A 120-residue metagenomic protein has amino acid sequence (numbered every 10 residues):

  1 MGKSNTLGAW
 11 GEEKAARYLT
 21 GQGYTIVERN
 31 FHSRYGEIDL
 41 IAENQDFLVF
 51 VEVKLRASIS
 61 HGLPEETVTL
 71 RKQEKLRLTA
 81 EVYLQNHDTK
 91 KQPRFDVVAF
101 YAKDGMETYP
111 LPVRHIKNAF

Functional and structural regions predicted by a protein language model:
M1-R29: Acidic-basic catalytic patches of nuclease active cores, encompassing PD-(D/E)XK and other metal-cofactor nuclease
L19, L76, F95: Residue-level signal for inorganic ion chemistry
T25, L48, Q92: Hydrophobic "anchor" residues on beta-strands that sit immediately upstream of conserved functional sites
R34-G36: Short acidic/glycine-enriched loop/turn segments that link adjacent beta-strands
L40-I59, L76: Conserved catalytic cores of phosphodiester-cleaving nucleases, focusing on short active-site segments
A57-Q85: Mg2+/Mn2+-dependent nuclease catalytic core
N86-F120: Domain-level recognition of nuclease-like catalytic cores that cleave nucleotide substrates
